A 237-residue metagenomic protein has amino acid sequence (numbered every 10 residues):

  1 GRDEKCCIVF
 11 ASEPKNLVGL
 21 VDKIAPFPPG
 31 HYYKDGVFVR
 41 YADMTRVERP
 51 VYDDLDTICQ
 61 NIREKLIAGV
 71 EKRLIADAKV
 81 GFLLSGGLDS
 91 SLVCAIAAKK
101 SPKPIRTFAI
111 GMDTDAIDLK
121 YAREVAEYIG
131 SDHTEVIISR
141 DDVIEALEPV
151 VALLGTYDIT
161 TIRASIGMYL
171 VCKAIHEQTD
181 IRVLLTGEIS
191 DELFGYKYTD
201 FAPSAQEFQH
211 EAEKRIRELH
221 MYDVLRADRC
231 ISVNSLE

Functional and structural regions predicted by a protein language model:
G1-D56: N-terminal segments that mediate ammonia production and transfer in glutamine-dependent amidotransferase systems
G1-E4, V47-E237: ATP-dependent adenylate-handling active sites, centered on carboxylate activation for C-N bond formation
